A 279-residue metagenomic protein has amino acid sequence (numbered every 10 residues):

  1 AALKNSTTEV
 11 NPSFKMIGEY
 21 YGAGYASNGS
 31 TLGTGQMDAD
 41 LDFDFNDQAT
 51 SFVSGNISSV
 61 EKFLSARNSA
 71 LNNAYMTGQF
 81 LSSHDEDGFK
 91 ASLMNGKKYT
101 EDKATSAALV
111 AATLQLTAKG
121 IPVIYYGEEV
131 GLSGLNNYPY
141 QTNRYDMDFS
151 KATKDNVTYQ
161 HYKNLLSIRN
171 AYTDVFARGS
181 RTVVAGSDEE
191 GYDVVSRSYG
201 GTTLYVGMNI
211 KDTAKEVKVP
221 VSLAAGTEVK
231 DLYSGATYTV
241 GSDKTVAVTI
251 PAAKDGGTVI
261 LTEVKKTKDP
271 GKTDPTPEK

Functional and structural regions predicted by a protein language model:
A1-F80, T105, L114, G131-S180 (+8 more regions): Active-site-proximal helices and loops of the catalytic beta/alpha 8
N73-E101: Active-site clefts of carbohydrate-active enzymes
H84, G127-E129: Active-site glycine-centered loops adjacent to acidic/histidine catalytic or metal-binding residues that shape
V110-A118: Short, hydrophobic/amphipathic alpha-helical patches that form generic packing surfaces within helical domains
I121-Y125, P139-T142: Short helix/strand-capping turn motifs
V246-V248: Short strand-edge motifs at loop-to-beta-strand transitions and within beta-strands of extracellular beta-rich domains
T267-K279: Ser/Thr/Gly/Pro-rich low-complexity, disordered linker/stalk segments of secreted and cell-surface proteins
